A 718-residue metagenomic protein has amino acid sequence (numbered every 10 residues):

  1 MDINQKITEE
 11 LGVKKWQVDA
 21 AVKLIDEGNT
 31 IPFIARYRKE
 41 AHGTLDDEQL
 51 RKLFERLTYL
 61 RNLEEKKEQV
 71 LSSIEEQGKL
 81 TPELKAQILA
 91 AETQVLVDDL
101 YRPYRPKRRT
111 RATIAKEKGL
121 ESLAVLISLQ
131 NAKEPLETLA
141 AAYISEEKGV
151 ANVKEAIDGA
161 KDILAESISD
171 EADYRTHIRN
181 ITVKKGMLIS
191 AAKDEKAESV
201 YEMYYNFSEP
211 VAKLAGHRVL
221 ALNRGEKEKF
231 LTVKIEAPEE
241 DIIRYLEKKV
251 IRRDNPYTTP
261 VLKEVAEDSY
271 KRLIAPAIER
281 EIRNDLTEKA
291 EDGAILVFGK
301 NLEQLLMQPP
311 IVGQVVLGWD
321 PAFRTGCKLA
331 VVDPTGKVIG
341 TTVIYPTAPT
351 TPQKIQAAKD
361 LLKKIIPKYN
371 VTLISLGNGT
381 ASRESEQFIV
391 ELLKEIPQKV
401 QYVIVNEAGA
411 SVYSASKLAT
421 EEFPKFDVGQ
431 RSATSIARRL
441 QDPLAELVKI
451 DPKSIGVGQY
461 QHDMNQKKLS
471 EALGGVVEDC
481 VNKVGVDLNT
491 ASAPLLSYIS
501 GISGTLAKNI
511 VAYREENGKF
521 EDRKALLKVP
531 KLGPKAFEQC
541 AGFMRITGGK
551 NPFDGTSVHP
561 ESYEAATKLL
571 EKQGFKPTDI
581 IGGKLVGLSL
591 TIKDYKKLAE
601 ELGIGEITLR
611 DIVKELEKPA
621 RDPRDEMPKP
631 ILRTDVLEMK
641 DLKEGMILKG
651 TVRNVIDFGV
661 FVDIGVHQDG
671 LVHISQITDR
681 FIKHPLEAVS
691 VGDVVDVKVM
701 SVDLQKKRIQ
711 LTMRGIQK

Functional and structural regions predicted by a protein language model:
M1-D19, D26: Generic start-of-chain signal for non-secretory N-termini
I3, N62-K79, L89, E421-K519 (+4 more regions): Long, highly charged, low-complexity intrinsically disordered interaction regions that mediate electrostatic DNA/RNA
A20, N29-T44: Feature marking long nucleic-acid-engaging regions of large polymerase/nuclease enzymes
K23-D26, P103, I114-E117, A221-G225 (+15 more regions): Replace "in large, NTP-powered and nucleic-acid-processing enzymes" with "in large, NTP-powered factors and other
Q49-R51, Y59, L63-G318, A322-K425: Duplex nucleic acid-engaging cores and interfaces of nucleic-acid transaction enzymes
S73, Q87, D98-Y101, G225-P238 (+4 more regions): Structured, non-catalytic alpha/beta "coupling" segments that mediate domain-domain communication and provide generic
N180-M187, W319-F323, G379-E384, V405-V412 (+5 more regions): A glycine-rich phosphate-binding loop feature that marks nucleotide/adenosyl-phosphate handling sites
G549-K550, D554-K718: Single-stranded RNA-binding regions, centering on S1/OB-family and related RNA-binding modules
